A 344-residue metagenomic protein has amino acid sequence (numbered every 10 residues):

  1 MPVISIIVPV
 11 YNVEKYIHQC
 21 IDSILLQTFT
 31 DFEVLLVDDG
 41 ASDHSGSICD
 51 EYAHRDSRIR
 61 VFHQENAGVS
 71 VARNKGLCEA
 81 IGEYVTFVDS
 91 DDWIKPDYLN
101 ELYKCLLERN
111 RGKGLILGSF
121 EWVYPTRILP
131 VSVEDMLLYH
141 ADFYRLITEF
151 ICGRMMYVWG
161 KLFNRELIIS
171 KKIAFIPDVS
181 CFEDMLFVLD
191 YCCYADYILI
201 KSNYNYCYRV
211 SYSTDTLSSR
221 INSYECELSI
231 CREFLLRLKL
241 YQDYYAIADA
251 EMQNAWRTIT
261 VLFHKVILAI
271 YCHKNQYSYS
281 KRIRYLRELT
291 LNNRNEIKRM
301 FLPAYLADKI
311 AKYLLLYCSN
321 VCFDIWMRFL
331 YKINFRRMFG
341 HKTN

Functional and structural regions predicted by a protein language model:
M1-L25: N-proximal low-complexity "stem/linker" segments adjacent to membrane-targeting elements
P2-I4, L25-L36, H44, D56-R60: Short loop->beta transition adjacent to catalytic acidic/histidine clusters or analogous donor-positioning motifs
S23, D38-I48, D89: A conserved acidic beta->alpha catalytic loop
Q64-A80: Glycine-rich, basic loop-to-helix element that forms the pyrophosphate-binding segment of sugar-nucleotide handling
V69, S90-E225, Y244-A246: Donor-binding/catalytic cores of nucleotide-activated saccharide and glycerol-phosphate transferases/polymerases
V85: Short aromatic/hydrophobic "clamp" motif used to bind/position activated sugar donors
N203-Y212, S218-A248, L262-R294: Catalytic core of nucleotide-sugar-dependent glycosyltransferases
Y271-N344: Membrane-interface aromatic/basic loop that binds lipid-linked glycans or pyrophosphate carriers, typified by
